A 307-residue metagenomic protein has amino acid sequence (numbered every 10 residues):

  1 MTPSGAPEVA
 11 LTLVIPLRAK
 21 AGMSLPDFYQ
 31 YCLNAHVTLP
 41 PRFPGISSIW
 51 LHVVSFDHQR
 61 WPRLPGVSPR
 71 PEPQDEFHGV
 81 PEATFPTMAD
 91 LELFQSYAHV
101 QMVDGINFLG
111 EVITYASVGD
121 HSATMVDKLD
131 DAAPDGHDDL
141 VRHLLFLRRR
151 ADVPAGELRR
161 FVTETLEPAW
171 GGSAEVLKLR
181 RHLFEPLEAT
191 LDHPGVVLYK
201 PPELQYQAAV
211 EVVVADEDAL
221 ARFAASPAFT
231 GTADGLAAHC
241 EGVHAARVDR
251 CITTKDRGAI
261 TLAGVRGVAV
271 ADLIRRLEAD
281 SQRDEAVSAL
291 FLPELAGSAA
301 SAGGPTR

Functional and structural regions predicted by a protein language model:
M1-R307: Macromolecular interaction modules
